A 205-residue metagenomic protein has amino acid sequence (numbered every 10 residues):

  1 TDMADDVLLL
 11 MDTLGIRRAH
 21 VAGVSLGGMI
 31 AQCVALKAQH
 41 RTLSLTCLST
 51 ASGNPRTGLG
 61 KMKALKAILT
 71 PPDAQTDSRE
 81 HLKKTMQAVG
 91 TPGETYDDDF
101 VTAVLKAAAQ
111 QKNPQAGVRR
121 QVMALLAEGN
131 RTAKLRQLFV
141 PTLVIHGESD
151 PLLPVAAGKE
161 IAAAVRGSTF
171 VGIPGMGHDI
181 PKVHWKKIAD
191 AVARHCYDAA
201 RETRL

Functional and structural regions predicted by a protein language model:
D2-A19: Conserved acidic catalytic loop of the alpha/beta-hydrolase fold
A19, G23-V24, G147: Conserved alpha/beta-hydrolase "nucleophile elbow" surrounding the catalytic nucleophile
G23, G27, A31: Gly/Ala-rich beta-loop-alpha elbow adjacent to hydrolase catalytic centers
L36, L43-A74: Flexible "cap/lid" loop of the alpha/beta hydrolase fold
K63-A133, E160: Alpha/beta-hydrolase
L138, V144-H146: Short beta-strand/loop motif that positions the catalytic acidic residue of the alpha/beta-hydrolase fold
S149-L153: Acidic catalytic loop of the alpha/beta-hydrolase fold
S168-L205: Catalytic active-site module of serine/aspartate enzymes centered on a nucleophile-bearing elbow/loop
